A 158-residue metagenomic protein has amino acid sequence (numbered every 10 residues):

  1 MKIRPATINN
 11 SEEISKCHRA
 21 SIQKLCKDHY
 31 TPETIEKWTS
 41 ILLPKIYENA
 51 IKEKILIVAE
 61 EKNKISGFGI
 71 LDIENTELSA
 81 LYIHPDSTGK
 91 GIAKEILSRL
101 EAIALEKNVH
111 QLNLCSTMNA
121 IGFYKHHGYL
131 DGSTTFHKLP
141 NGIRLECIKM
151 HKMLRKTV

Functional and structural regions predicted by a protein language model:
M1-I3: Extreme N-terminal starter segment of soluble prokaryotic enzymes
P5-I8, K16-D86, L97-R99, N119 (+1 more regions): Acetyl-CoA-dependent GNAT
S21, I103, F123: Short alpha-helical functional segments enriched in proximate histidine and acidic residues
E95-Q111: Conserved acyl-CoA
H110, L114-I121, H127, H137-V158: C-terminal "cap" of GNAT-fold acetyltransferases
D131-S133: A secondary-structure capping/hinge motif
